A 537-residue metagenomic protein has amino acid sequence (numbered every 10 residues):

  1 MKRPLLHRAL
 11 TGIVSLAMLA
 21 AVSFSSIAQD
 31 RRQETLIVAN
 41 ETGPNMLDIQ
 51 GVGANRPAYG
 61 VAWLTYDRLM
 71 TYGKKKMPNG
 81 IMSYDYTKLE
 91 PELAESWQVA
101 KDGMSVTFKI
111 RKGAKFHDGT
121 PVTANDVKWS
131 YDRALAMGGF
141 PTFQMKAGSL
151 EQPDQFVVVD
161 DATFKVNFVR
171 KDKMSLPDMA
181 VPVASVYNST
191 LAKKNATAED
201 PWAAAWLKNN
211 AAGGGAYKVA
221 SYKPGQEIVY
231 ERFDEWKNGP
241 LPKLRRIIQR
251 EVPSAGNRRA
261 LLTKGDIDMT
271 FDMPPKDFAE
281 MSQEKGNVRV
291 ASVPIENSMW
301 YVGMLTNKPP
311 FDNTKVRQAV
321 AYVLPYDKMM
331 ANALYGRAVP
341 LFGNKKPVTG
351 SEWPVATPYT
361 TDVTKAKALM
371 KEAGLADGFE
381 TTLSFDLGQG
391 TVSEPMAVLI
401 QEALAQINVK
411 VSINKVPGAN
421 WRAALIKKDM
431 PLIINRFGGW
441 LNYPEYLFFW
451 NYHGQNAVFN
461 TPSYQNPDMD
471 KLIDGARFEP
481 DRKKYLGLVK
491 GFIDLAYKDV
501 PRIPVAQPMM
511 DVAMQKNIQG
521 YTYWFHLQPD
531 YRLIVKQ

Functional and structural regions predicted by a protein language model:
D30, K109, M145-A196: Surface-exposed binding/hinge segments that line and control ligand-binding clefts or catalytic entry sites
E34, N40, A54-L64, K223-E227 (+6 more regions): Detector for C-terminal structural segments
A39-K101, A212-A216: N-terminal lobe/hinge region of extracytoplasmic solute-binding protein
Y72, E231-K237, N297-A319, V323 (+1 more regions): A bilobed periplasmic-binding-protein/Venus flytrap-type ligand-binding module shared by bacterial periplasmic
G73-K76, S83-Y84, K88, V183-P242 (+2 more regions): Gly/Pro-rich hinge or "lid" segments in bacterial periplasmic/extracellular proteins
E95-F140, V159, K165-R170, R258-L261 (+1 more regions): Aromatic- and charge-enriched surface segment that lines or borders ligand/interaction sites
R111, A205, D234-E280, K410-S412: Ligand-site clamp/hinge motif
Y217, V339-E372, L387-P395: Structural transition elements
